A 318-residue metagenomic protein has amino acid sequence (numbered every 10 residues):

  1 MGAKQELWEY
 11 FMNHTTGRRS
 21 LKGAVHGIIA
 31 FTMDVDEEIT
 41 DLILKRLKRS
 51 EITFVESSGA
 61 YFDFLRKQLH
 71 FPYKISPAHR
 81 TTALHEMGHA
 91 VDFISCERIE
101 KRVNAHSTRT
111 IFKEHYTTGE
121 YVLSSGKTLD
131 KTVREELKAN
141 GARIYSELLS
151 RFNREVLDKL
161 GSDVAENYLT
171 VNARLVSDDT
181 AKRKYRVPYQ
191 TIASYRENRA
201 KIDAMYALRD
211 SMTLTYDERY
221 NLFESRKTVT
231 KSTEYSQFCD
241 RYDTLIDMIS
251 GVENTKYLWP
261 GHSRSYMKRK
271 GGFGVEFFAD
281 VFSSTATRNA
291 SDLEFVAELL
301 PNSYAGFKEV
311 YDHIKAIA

Functional and structural regions predicted by a protein language model:
M1-G2, E6-S20, G27: Fold-level signature of zinc-dependent metallopeptidase catalytic domains
K4-M12, M33, E38-A318: Active-site-flanking segments in enzyme catalytic domains
R18-L21, V25, I29-D41: Generic structural signal for alpha-helix starts
